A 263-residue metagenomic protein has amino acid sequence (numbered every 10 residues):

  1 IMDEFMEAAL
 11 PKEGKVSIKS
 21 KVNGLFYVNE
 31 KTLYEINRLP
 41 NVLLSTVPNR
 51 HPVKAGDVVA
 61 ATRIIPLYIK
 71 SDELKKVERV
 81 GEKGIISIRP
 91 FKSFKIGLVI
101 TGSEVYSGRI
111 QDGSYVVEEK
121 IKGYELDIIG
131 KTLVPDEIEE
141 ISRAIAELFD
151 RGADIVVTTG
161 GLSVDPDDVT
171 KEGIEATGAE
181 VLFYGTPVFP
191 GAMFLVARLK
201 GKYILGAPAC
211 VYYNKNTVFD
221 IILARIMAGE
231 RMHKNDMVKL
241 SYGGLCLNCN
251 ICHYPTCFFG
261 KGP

Functional and structural regions predicted by a protein language model:
I1-F91, K95: Extended, charged alpha/beta regions that create polyanion-binding interfaces
F5-E7, L126, A179-V181: Short glycine-aromatic motifs
K19, L25-R38, H51-K54, K234-P263: C-terminal terminal segments
S20, R63, I100, G206-A209: Pocket-edge structural micro-motifs
L25-F26, L67-Y68, V105-S107, Y212-N214: Short, acidic Gly/Pro/Ser/Thr-rich loop/turn segments
E30-K31, S71-L74, R109-Q111, D167-T170 (+1 more regions): Short acidic, glycine/serine/threonine-rich loops at helix termini
E82-D136, E140: Glycine-rich phosphate/diphosphate-binding loop of Rossmann-like nucleotide-binding domains
S103, I129-F259: Short glycine/threonine-rich loop/turn motifs
